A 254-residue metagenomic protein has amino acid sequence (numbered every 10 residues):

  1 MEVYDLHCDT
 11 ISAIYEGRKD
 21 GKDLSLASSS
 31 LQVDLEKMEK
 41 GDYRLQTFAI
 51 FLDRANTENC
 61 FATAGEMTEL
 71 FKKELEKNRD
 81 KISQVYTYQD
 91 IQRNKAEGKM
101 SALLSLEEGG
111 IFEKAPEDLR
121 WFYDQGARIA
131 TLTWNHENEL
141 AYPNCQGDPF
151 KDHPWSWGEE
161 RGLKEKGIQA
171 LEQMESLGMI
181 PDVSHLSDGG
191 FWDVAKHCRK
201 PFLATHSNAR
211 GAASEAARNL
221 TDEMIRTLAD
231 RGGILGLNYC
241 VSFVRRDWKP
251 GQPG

Functional and structural regions predicted by a protein language model:
M1-S156, S214-G254: N-terminal hydrophobic targeting/anchoring segments and the immediately downstream early-domain regions of hydrolases
H136-Y142, P149-M224, G236-V241: Active-site core of metal-dependent hydrolases
